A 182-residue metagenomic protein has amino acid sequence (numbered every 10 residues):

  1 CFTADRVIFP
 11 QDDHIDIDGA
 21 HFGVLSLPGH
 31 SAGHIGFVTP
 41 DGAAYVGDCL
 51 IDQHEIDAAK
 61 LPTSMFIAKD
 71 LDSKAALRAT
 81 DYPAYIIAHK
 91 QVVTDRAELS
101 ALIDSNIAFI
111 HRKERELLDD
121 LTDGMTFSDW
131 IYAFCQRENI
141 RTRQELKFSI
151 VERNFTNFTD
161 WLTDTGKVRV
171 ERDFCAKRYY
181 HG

Functional and structural regions predicted by a protein language model:
C1-I17: Active-site HxH/HxHxD metal-binding segment of metal-dependent hydrolases
T3-V7, A76-D81, K167: A structural motif corresponding to the C-terminal end of an alpha-helix and its immediate exit/capping segment
I15, I35-F37, Y179: Well-ordered beta-strand positions enriched in small/hydrophobic/aromatic, beta-favoring residues
I17, H111-R115: Charged, glycine-enriched surface loops/patches that mediate electrostatic binding to polyanionic ligands
D18, P40, E171-F174: Structural motif
H21-P28, A32-H111: Metallo-beta-lactamase
E116-G182: C-terminal regulatory/interaction regions
